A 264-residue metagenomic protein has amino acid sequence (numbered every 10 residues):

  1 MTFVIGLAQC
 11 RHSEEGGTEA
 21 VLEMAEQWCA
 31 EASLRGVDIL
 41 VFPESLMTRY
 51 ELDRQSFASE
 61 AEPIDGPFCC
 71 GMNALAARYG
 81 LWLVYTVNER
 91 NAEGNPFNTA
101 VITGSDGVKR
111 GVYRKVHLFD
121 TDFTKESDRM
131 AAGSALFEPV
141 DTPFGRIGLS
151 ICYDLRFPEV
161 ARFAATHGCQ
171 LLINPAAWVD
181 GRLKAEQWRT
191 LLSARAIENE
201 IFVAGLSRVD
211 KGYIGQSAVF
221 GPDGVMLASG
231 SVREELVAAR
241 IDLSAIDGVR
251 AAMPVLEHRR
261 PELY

Functional and structural regions predicted by a protein language model:
M1-L7: Extreme N-terminal starter segment of soluble prokaryotic enzymes
I5, I102-R110, F220-A228: Short, glycine-anchored, charge-dense loop/turn motifs used at functional sites
Q9-E15: Short polar catalytic/cofactor-binding loops
T18-D106, V112, D180-I197: Cys-nucleophile CN-hydrolase/nitrilase-fold catalytic domain and related Cys-dependent amidase chemistry that acts on
D38-I39, I147, L171: Structural motif
T48, V101, V112-F119, A218 (+1 more regions): Short beta->alpha transition motifs characteristic of CBS
I64-V84, L155-V237: CN hydrolase (nitrilase-like) catalytic-core segments centered on the catalytic cysteine and neighboring Lys/Glu
N91-H167, D180-T190, A194, A252-V255 (+1 more regions): Active-site catalytic loop in hydrolytic enzyme cores
